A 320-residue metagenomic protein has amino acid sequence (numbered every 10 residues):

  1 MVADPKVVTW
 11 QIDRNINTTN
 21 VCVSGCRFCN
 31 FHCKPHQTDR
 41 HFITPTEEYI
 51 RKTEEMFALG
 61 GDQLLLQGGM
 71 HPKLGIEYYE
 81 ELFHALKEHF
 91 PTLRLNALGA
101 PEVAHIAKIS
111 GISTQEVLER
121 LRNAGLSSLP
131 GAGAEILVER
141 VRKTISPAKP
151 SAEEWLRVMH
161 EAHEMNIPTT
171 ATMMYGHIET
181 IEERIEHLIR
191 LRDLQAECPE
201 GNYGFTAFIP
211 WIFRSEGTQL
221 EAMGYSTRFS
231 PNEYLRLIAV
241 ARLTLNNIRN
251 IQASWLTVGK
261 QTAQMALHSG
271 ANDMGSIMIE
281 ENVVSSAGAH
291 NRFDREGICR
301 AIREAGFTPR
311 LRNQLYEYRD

Functional and structural regions predicted by a protein language model:
D4-P5, T9, E200-G204: Short helix-terminating capping/connector loops at secondary-structure junctions
V8-E48: Canonical Radical SAM [4Fe-4S] cluster-binding loop centered on the CxxxCxxC motif and its immediate flanking residues
V8-I16, L64, L95-G99, L129-G131 (+4 more regions): Hydrophobic faces of well-ordered beta-strands that scaffold small-molecule active sites in alpha/beta enzyme cores
W10-I16, Q37, Q67-E77, E139 (+3 more regions): Glycine-rich, proline-tolerant flexible connector loops at the mouths of alpha/beta enzymes
I16, H84, A239: Active-site phosphate/pyrophosphate- and oxyanion-stabilizing loops and adjacent acidic/basic residues in soluble
N20-C22, N30, G60, A132-G133 (+2 more regions): Short, small-residue-rich loop/turn micro-motifs
C33-D193: Conserved Radical SAM active-site core
I50, F57, L188-I189, A196-D320: Auxiliary Fe-S-binding modules of radical SAM enzymes
